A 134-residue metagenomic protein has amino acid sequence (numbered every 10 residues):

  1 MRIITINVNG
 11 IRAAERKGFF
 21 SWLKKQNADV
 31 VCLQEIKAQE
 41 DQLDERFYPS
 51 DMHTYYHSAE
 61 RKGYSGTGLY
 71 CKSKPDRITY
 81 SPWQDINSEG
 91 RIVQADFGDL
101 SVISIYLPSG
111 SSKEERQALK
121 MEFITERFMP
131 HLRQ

Functional and structural regions predicted by a protein language model:
M1-F47, Y64: N-terminal, active-site-proximal structural segment of metallo-dependent hydrolase catalytic domains
I6-A13, Y80-P82, L119-E122: Short, flexible loop segments at the rims of nucleotide/cofactor-binding pockets, characterized by
E15-R16, S88, F128: Amphipathic coiled-coil/heptad-repeat helices and related helical stalk/stem segments that mediate oligomerization
F20-L23, S112, Q117: Alpha-helix termini
I36-K37, L43-S112: Structured beta-strand-rich core segments of catalytic domains in phosphoester-bond hydrolases
Q117-Q134: A long, amphipathic alpha-helix that forms part of the scaffold/cap immediately adjacent to metal-dependent active
